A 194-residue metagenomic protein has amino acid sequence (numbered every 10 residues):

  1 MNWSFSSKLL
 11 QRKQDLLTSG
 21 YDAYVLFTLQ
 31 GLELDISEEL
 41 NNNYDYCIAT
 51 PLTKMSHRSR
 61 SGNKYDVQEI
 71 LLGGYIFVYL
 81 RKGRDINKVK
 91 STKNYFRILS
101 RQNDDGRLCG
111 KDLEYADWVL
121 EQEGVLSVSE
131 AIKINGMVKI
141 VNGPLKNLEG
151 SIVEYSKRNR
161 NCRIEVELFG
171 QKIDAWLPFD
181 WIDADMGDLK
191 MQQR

Functional and structural regions predicted by a protein language model:
M1-M137, R163-R194: Acidic-enriched and Gly/Ser
S19-Y21, V141-E149: Short coil-to-beta-strand transition motifs
G143-L145, Y155-R160: Short, conserved beta-turn/loop elements at beta-strand boundaries and strand-helix junctions
